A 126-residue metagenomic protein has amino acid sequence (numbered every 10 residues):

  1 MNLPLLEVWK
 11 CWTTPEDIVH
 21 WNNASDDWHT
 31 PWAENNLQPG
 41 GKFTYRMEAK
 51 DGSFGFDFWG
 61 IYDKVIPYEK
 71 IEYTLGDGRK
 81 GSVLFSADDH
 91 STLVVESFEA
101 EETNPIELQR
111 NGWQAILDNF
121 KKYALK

Functional and structural regions predicted by a protein language model:
M1-P4, E48, V65, S86 (+1 more regions): Solvent-exposed residues in well-ordered beta-strands and their adjoining turns, especially edge/terminal strands
M1-W28: Hydrophobic ligand-binding cavity/cleft-lining segments
L5-L6, L37-Q38, D63-Y68, L84-L93: A short, structured loop/turn motif at beta-sheet edges
V8-W9, I18, F43-Y45, Y62 (+3 more regions): Hydrophobic pocket/interface hotspot
W28-P31, K80-S82: Short structured motifs
H29-E72: Glycine-rich portal/gate segments that line the openings of hydrophobic small-molecule binding cavities
K70-A115, F120: Beta-strand/loop substructures that line and gate deep hydrophobic ligand-binding cavities in soluble
Y123-K126: Short, highly charged C-terminal tails/helix-capping segments
